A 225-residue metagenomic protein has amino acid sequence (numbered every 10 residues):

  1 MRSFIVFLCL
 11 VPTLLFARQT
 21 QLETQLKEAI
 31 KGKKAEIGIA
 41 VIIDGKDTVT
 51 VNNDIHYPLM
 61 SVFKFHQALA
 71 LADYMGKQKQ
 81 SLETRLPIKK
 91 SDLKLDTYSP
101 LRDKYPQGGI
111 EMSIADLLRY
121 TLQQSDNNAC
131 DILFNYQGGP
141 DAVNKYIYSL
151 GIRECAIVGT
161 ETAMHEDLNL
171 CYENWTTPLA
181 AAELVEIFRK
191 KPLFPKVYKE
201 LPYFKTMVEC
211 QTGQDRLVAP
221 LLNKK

Functional and structural regions predicted by a protein language model:
M1-Q21: Bacterial Sec-dependent N-terminal signal peptides
Q19-N53: A short, well-structured edge-of-sheet supersecondary motif
E36, D131-P192, Y198: Mid-domain, small-residue-enriched loop/turn segments at the edges of structured enzyme/sensor domains
G38-I42, T50, H66, P87 (+1 more regions): Soluble periplasmic/extracytoplasmic beta-strand elements of cell-envelope proteins
P58-L86: Active-site SXXK
L82-L101, Q137-G138, P202, T206-V208: Acidic helix-start/capping segments at beta-turn-to-alpha-helix junctions
L93-I132: Conserved catalytic neighborhood of penicillin-recognizing serine enzymes
E183-K225: Conserved active-site loop region of the serine DD-peptidase/beta-lactamase
